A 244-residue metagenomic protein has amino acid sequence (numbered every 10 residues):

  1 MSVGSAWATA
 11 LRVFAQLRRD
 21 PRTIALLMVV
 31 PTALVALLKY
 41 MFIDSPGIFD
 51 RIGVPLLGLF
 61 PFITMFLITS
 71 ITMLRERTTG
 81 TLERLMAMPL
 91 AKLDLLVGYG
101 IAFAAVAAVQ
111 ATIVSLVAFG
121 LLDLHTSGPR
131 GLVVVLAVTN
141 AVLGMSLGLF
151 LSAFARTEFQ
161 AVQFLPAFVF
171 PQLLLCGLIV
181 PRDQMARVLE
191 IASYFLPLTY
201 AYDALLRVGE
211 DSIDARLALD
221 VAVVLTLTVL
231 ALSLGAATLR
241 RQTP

Functional and structural regions predicted by a protein language model:
S2-E83, K92-T112, A118-V133, A137 (+3 more regions): Transmembrane helix-boundary elements of multi-pass transport/secretion proteins, especially ABC-type permease modules
L37-P46, A155-F195, T199: Transmembrane helix segments
Q110, V114, A118, G148 (+3 more regions): Juxtamembrane/transmembrane-helix interface segments of polytopic membrane transporters
L132-A155, L173-C176, T226-S233: Hydrophobic alpha-helical transmembrane segments of polytopic membrane proteins
L198-S212: Short, membrane-exposed interhelical loops at transmembrane-helix boundaries
